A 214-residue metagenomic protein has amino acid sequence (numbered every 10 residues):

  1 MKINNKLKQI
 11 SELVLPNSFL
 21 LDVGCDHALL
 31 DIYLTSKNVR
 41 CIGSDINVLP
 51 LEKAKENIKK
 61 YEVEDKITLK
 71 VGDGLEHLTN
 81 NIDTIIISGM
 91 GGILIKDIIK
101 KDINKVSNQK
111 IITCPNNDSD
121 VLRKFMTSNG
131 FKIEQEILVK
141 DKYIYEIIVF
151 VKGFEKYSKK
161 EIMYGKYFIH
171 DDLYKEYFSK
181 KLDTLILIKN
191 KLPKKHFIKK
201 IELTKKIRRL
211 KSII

Functional and structural regions predicted by a protein language model:
K2-N17: Conserved alpha-helix/loop element of class I SAM-dependent methyltransferases that forms part of the SAM/SAH-binding
K2-N5, L75-E76, I93-I214: Class I S-adenosyl-L-methionine
V23-G24: Conserved S-adenosyl-L-methionine
A28: Glycine-rich SAM-binding Motif I of class I
R40-D45: Conserved SAM-binding motif I beta-strand of class I
N47-L49: Conserved SAM/SAH-binding beta-strand->alpha-helix loop
E52-N80: S-adenosyl-L-methionine
